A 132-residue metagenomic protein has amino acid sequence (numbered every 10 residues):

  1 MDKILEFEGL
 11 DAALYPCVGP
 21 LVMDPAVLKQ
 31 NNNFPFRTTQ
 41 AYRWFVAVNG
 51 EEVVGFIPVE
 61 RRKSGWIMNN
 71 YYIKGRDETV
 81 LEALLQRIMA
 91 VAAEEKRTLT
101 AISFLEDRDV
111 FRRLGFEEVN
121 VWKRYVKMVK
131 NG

Functional and structural regions predicted by a protein language model:
M1-N31: Short amphipathic alpha-helix that is part of the acyltransferase structural core
M23-W44, V48: Active-site rim helix/loop that mediates acceptor-substrate recognition in acyltransferases
V46, E51-E60, I67: Conserved beta-strand in the GNAT
K63-R76: Conserved acetyl-CoA binding element of GNAT-fold acetyltransferases
R76-A92: Conserved acetyl-CoA-binding loop-helix of GNAT-fold acetyltransferases
A92-F104: Conserved GNAT acetyl-CoA-binding A-motif
L105-K123: Conserved active-site alpha-helix within GNAT-family acetyltransferase domains
